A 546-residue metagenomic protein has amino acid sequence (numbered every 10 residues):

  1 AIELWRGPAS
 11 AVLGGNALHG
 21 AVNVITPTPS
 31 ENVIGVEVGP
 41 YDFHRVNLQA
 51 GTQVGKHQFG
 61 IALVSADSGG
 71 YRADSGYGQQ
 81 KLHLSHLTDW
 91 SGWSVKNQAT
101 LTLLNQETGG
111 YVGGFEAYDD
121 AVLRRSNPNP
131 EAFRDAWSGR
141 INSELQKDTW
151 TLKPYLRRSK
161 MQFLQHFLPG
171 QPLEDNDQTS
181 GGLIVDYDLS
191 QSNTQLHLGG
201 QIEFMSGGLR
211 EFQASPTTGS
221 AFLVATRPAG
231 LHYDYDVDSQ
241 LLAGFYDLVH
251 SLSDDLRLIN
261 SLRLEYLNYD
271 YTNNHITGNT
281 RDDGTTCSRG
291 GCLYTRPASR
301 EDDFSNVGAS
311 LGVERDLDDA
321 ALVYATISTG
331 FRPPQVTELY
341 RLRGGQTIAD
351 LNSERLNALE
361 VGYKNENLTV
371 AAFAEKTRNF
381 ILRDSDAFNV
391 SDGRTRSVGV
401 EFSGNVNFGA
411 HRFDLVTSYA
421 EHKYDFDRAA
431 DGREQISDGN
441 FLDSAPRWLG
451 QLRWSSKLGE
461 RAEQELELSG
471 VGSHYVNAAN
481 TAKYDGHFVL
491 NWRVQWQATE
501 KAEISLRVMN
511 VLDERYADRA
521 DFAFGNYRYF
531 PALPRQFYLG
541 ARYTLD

Functional and structural regions predicted by a protein language model:
R6-A11, A21, T26-T52, L63 (+2 more regions): Short strand-turn segments of transmembrane beta-barrel domains in outer membranes, especially the first one or two
S30-N32, K56-F59, G92-N97, D148-T151 (+8 more regions): Repeated loop/turn-to-beta-strand initiation elements of outer-membrane beta-barrel proteins
P40-D67, R72-G109, P130-Q146, S190-S192 (+3 more regions): Transmembrane beta-barrel wall of Gram-negative outer-membrane proteins
Y111-N127, H166-Q171, F212-H232, D270-E301 (+5 more regions): Solvent-exposed loop segments that connect transmembrane elements
E144-Q165, D316, L322-R332, N352-R428: Membrane-embedded beta-barrel scaffold of Gram-negative outer-membrane proteins
S190, S251, L258, Y266 (+4 more regions): Gram-negative outer-membrane beta-barrel transporters
S192-H197, Q201-M205, Y235-K376, S418 (+2 more regions): Structural signature of Gram-negative outer-membrane beta-barrels, strongest in the C-terminal barrel of TonB-dependent
G470-Y475, Q495-D546: C-terminal beta-signal and adjacent terminal beta-strands/loops of Gram-negative outer-membrane beta-barrel proteins
